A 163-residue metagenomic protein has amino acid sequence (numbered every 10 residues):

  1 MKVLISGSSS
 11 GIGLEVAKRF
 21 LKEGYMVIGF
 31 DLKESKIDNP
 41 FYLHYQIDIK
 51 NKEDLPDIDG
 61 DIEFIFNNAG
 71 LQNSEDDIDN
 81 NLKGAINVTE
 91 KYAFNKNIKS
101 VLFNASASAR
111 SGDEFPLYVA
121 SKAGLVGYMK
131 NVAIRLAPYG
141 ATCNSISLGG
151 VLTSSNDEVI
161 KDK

Functional and structural regions predicted by a protein language model:
S9, A17: N-terminal Rossmann NAD(P)H-binding glycine-rich loop of SDR-like oxidoreductase domains
E23-I37: Conserved glycine-rich Rossmann-like NAD(P)H-binding loop of the short-chain dehydrogenase/reductase
P40-N51: Rossmann-fold cofactor-recognition segment
F66, L102, C143-I146, N156: Hydrophobic structural elements of the Rossmann-like NAD(P)H-binding subdomain that define the short-chain
N68-N73: Conserved NAD(P)H cofactor-binding loop of Rossmann-fold oxidoreductase domains
S100-G124, M129-P138, G150-L152: Catalytic loop of short-chain dehydrogenase/reductase
G150-K163: A glycine/serine/threonine-rich, flexible loop-to-helix segment that serves as the NAD(P) cofactor-binding "lid"
